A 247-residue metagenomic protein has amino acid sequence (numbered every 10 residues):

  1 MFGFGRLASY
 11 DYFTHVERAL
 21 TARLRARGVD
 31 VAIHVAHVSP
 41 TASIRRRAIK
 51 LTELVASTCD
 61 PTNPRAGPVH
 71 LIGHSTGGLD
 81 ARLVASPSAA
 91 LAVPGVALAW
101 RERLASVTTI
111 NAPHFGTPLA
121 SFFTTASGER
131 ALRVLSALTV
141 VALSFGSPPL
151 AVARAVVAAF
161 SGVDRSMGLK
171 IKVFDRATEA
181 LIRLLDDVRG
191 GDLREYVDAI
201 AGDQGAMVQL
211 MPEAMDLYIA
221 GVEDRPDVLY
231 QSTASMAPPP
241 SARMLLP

Functional and structural regions predicted by a protein language model:
M1-F2, S39-T41, T76-G78, P113-F115 (+1 more regions): Short, solvent-exposed loop/turn segments at secondary-structure junctions
M1-V69, L138, G146: Active-site catalytic motif of lipid deacylating hydrolases and related acyltransferases
R23-R27, V31, W100, Y218-L229: A structural motif corresponding to the C-terminal end of an alpha-helix and its immediate exit/capping segment
H34, T108, Q231-T233: Hydrophobic/aromatic beta-strand patches that form the interior of the parallel beta-sheet core in alpha/beta enzyme
R45-D192: Serine-dependent carboxylesterase/thioesterase catalytic core of lipase-like alpha/beta-hydrolase/SGNH enzymes
V55-C59, A199-V222: A Trp-anchored, charged/polar loop motif used as the substrate-binding/catalytic surface of acyl/ester-handling
R176-E195, A201-A206, P226-A237: Catalytic cores of NTP-dependent nucleotidyl/adenyl transfer enzymes across multiple folds
D187, E213-P247: C-terminal catalytic-base region of ester-bond hydrolases, centering on the histidine of the charge-relay
